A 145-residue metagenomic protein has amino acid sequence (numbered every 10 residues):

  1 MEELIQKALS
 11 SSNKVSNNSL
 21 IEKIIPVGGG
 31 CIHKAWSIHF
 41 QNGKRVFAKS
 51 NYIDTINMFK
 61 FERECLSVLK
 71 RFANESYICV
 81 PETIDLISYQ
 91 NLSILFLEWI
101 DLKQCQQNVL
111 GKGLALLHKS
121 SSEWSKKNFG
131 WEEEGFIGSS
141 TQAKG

Functional and structural regions predicted by a protein language model:
M1-L20: Juxta-kinase regulatory segment immediately upstream of eukaryotic protein kinase catalytic domains
I25-G145: ATP-binding pocket architecture of kinase catalytic cores
